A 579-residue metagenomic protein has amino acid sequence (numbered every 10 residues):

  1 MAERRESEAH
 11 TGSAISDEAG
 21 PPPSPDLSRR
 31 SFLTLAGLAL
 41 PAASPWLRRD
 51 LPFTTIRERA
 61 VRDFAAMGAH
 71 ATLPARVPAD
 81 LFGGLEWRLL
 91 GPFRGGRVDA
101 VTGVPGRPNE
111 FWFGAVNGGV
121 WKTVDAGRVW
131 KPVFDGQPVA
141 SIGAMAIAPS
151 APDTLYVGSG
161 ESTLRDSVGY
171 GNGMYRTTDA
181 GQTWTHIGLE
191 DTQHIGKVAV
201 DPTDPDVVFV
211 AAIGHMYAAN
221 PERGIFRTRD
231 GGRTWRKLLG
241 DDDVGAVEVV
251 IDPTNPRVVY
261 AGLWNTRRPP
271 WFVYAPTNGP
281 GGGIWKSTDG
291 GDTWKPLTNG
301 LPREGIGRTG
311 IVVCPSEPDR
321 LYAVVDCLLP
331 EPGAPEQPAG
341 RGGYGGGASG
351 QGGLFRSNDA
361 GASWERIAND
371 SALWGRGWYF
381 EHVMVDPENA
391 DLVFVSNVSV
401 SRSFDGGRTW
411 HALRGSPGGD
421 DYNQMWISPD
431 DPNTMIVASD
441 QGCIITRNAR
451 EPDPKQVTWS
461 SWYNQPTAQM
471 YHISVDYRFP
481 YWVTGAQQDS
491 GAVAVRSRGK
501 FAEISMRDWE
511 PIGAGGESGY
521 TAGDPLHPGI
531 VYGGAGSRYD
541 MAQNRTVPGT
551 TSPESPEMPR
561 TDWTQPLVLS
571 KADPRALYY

Functional and structural regions predicted by a protein language model:
M1-S31, L35-P41, P45, L51-T54: N-terminal secretory signal peptides
T54-Y579: Beta-propeller blade termini and top-face loops
